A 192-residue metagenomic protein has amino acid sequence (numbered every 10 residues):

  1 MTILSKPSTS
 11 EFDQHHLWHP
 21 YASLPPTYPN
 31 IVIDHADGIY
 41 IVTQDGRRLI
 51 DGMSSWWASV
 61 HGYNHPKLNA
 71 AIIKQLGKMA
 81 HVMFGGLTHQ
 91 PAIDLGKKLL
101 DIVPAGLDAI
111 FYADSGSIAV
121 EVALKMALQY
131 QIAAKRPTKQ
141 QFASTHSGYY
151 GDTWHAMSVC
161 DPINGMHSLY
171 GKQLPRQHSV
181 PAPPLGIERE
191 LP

Functional and structural regions predicted by a protein language model:
M1, S5, V60, L87 (+2 more regions): A general boundary/transition motif marking the beginning of the first structured unit of a protein
T2-D37: Active-site-adjacent loop/helix segments that line or gate small-molecule/cofactor pockets in enzymes
K6, Y21, R48-R136, A143: Glycine-rich loop-to-alpha-helix module at the N-terminal edge of alpha/beta enzyme cores
N30-G52: Active-site and channel-lining beta-strand-loop segments that bind or position nucleotide-derived/phosphorylated
V42-T43, H61-G62, A156-C160: Short beta-strand-to-turn element immediately C-terminal to the catalytic PLP-Schiff-base lysine in fold type I
K97-P192: PLP-dependent aspartate aminotransferase-fold enzymes
